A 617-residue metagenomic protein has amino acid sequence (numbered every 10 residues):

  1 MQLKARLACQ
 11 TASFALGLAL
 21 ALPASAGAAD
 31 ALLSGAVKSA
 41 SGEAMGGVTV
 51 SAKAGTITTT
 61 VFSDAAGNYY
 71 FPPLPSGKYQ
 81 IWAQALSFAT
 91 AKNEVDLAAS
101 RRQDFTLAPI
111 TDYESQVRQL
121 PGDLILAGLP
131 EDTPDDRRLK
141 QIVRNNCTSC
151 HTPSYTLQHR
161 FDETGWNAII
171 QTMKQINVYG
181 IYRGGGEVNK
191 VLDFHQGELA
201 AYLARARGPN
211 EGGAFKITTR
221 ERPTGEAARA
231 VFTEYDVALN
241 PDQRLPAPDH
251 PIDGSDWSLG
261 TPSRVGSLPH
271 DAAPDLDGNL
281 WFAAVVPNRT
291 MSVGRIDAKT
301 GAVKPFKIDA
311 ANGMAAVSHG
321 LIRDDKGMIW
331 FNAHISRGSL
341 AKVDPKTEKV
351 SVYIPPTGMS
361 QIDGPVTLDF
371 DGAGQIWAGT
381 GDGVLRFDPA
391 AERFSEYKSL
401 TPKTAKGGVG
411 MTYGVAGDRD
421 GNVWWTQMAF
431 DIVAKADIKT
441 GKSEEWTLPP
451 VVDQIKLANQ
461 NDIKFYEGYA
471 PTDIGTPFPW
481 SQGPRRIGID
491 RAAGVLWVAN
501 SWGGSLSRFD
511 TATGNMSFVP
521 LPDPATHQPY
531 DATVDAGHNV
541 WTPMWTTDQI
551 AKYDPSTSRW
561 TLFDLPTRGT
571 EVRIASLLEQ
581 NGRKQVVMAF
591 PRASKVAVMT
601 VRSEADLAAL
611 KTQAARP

Functional and structural regions predicted by a protein language model:
S34-M45: Structural motif
E43-G46, Y70-K78, L86: Short Pro-Gly-centered beta-turn/loop motif in secreted/extracellular proteins
G55-N68: Short, acidic Ser/Thr/Gly-rich low-complexity loop/linker segments typical of extracellular and cell-surface proteins
G55-T56, K78, W82-E94: A short, solvent-exposed loop/turn motif at the edges and junctions of modular extracellular/periplasmic domains
V143-S154, L199: The canonical Cys-X-X-Cys-His
R244-P246, S263-L276, N312-D325, G358-A373 (+4 more regions): Beta-rich, blade/repeat-based domains predominating in secreted/periplasmic proteins but also intracellular
P274-D275, L280-P287, I329-S336, I376-G381 (+6 more regions): Conserved beta-strand positions in repeat-built beta-propeller and related beta-rich domains
P566, T570-P617: Blade-level signature of beta-propeller repeat domains, shared across WD40, Kelch, NHL, RCC1 and BNR/Asp-box propellers
